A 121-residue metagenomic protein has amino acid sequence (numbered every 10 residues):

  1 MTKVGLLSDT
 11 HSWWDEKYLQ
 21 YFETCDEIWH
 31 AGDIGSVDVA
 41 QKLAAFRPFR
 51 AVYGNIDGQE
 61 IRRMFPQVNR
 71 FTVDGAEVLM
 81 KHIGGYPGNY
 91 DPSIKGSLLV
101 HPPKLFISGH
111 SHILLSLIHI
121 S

Functional and structural regions predicted by a protein language model:
T2-E77: Core catalytic region of metal-dependent phosphoesterases/phosphodiesterases, especially metallo-beta-lactamase-like
T10, I83-G85, K104-L114: Histidine-centered catalytic micro-motifs
W13, D74, Y86-P102: Binuclear metal-dependent hydrolase catalytic cores centered on His/Asp/Glu-rich metal-binding motifs
V37, Q59, P87-G88, L115: Short glycine-rich, flexible loops that bind phosphorylated cofactors or substrates
I118-I120: Conserved small/polar residues in nucleotide/adenosyl-binding loops
